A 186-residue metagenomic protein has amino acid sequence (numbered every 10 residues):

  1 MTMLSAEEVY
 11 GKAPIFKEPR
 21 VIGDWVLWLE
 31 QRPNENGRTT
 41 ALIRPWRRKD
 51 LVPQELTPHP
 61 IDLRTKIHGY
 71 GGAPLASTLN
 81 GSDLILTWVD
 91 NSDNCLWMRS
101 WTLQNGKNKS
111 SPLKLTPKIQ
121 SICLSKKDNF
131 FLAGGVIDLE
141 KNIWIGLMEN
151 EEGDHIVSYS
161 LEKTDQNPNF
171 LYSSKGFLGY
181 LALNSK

Functional and structural regions predicted by a protein language model:
M1-K186: Beta-propeller folds
